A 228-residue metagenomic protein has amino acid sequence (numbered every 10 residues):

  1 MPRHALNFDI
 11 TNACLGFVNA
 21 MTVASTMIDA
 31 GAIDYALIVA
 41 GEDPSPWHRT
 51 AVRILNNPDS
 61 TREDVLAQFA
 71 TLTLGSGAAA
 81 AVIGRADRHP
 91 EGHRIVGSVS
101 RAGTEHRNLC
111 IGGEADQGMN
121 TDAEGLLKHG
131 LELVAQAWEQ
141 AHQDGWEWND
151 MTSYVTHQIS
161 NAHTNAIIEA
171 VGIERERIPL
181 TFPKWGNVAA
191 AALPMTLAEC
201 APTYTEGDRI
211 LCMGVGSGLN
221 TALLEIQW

Functional and structural regions predicted by a protein language model:
M1, P46-S60, R107-I111, H163-R175: Acidic-glycine-rich active-site phosphate/pyrophosphate-binding loop
P2-R3, D9-D29, L131-A135, W148 (+1 more regions): Claisen-condensing/thiolase-fold acyl-transfer catalytic domains that form or cleave C-C bonds in fatty acid
T11, A36-E42, I83, C212-G216: Short beta-strand segments
F17-M21, E42, V82: Alpha-helical metal-binding/catalytic segments enriched in His/Glu/Asp
T26-Y35, G84-G92, Q143, E147: Secondary-structure boundary elements
A32-A51, G103-L109: Acyl-CoA/ACP chain-elongation machinery
N57-K128, V215, T221, Q227-W228: Condensing-enzyme catalytic core mediating Claisen C-C bond formation in acyl metabolism
